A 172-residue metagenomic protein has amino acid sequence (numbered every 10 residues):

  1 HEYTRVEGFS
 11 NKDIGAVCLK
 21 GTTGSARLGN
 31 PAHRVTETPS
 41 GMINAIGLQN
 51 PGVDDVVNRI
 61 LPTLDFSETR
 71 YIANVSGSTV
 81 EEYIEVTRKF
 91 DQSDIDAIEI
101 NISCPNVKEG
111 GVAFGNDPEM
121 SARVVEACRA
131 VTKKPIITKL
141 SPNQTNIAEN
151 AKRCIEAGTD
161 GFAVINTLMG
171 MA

Functional and structural regions predicted by a protein language model:
H1-Y71, S76-S78: N-terminal capping/small domains of soluble enzymes
N11, S78-A172: Alpha/beta enzyme core
